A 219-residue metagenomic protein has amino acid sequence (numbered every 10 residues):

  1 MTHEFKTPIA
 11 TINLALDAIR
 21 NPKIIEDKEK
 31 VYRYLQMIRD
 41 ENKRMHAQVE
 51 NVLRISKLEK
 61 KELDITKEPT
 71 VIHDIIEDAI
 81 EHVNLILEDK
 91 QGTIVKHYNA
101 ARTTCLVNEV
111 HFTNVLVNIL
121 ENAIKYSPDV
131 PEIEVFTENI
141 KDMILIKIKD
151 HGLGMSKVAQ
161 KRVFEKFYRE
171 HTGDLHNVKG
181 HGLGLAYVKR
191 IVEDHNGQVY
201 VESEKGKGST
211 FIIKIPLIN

Functional and structural regions predicted by a protein language model:
D40-M45: Short alpha-helical segment of the dimerization/phosphotransfer core of two-component systems
K60-I65, T104-V107: Conserved micro-motifs of the catalytic ATP-binding
T66-N84: A conserved beta-strand-to-alpha-helix junction within the catalytic ATP-binding
I86-K96: Short conserved segments within the C-terminal catalytic ATPase subdomain
A123-I124: Short helix-loop "hinge" at the ATP-lid/N-box region of the Bergerat-fold HATPase_c
M155-F167: Short conserved segment of the HATPase_c
N196-Q198: Conserved glycine-rich
